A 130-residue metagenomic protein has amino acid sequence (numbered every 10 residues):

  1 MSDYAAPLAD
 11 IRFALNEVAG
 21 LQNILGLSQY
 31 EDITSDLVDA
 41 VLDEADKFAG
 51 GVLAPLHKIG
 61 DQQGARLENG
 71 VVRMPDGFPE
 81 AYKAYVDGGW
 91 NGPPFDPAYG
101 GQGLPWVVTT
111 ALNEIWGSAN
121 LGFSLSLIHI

Functional and structural regions predicted by a protein language model:
M1-L125: Amphipathic, small/basic residue-rich leader segments at the start of a protein or domain
I128-I130: Conserved small/polar residues in nucleotide/adenosyl-binding loops
